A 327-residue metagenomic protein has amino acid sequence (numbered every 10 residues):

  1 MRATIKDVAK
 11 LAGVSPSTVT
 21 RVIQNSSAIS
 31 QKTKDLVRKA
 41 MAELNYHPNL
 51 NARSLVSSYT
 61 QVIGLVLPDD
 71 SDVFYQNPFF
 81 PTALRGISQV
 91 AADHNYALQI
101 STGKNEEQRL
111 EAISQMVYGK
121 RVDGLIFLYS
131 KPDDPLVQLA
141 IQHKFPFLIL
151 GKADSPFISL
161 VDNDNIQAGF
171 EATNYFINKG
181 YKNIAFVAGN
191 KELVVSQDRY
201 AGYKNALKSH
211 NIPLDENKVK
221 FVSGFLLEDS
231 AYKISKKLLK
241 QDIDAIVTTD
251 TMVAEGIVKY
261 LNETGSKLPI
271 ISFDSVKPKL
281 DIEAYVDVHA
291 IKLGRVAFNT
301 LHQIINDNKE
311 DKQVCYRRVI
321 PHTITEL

Functional and structural regions predicted by a protein language model:
M1-Q61: N-terminal helix-turn-helix DNA-binding module of bacterial transcription factors
L36, P78-D93, A168-A172, V194-L214 (+5 more regions): Short, solvent-exposed amphipathic alpha-helices that sit in or adjacent to ligand/effector-binding or catalytic
V62, D70-N174, L238-K240, Y285: Alpha-helical recognition/docking segments in bacterial nutrient-uptake and carbohydrate-utilization systems
Q99-E107, K218-E228: Short beta->alpha junction loops
V161-F186, E228-K237, A254, V288-K309: Hydrophobic alpha-helical segments within soluble ligand-binding/sensing domains
A172-H210, E310-L327: An alpha-beta-alpha
K237-L327: Flexible loop/turn connectors
